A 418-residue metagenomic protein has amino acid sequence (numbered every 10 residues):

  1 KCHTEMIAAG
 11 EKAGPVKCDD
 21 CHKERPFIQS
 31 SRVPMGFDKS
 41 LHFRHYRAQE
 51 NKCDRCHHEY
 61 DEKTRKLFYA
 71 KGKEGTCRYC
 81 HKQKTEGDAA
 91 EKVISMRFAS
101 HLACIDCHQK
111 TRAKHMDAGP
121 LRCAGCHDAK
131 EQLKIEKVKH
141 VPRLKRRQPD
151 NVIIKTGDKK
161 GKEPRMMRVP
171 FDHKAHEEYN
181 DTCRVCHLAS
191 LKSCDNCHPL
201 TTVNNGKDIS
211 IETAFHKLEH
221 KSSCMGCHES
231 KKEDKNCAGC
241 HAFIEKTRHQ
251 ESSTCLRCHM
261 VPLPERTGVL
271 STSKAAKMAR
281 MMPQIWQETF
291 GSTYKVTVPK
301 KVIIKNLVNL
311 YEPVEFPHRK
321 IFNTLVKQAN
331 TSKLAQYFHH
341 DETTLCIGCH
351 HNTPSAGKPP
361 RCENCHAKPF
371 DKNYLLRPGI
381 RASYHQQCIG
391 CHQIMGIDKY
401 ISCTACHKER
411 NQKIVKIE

Functional and structural regions predicted by a protein language model:
K1-E418: Short sequence/structural segments immediately N-terminal
